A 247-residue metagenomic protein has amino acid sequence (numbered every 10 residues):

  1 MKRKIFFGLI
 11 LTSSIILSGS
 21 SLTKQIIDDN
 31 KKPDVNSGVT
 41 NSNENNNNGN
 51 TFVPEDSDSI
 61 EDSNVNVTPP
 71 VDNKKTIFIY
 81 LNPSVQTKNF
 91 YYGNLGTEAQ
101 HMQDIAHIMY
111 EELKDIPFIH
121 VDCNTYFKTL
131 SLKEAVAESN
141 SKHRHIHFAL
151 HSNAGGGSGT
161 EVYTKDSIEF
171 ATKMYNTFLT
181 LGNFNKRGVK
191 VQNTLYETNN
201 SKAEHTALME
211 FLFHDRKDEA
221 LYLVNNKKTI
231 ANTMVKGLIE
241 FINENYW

Functional and structural regions predicted by a protein language model:
K2-K24: Sec-dependent N-terminal signal peptides of Gram-positive bacterial secreted proteins and lipoproteins
T23-F78: N-terminal, intrinsically disordered, polar/charged segments of Gram-positive cell-envelope systems that serve as
E61-F170: Catalytic-core regions of hydrolytic enzymes
Y80-N82, H147-A149, K190-W247: Active-site-adjacent mobile loop/cap segments within catalytic or ligand-binding domains
A99, Q103, I168, T172 (+2 more regions): Non-membrane alpha-helical structural segments and their capping/turn regions in soluble enzymes
H107-F118, N140-R144, S152, Y175-N183 (+3 more regions): Sec-exported extracytoplasmic/periplasmic mature domains
F118-Y126, F184-Q192, N245-W247: Surface-exposed patches in mature extracellular/periplasmic domains of secreted proteins
D166-K190: Active-site-adjacent substrate-binding region of metalloamidase/peptidase-like peptide-processing proteins
